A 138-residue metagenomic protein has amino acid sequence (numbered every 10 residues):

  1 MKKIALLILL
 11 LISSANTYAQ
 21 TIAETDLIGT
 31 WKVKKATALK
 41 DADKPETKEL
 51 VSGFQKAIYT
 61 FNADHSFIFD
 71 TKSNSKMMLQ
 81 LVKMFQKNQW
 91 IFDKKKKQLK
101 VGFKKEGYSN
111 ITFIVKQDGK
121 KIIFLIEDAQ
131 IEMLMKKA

Functional and structural regions predicted by a protein language model:
M1-T25: Bacterial Sec-dependent N-terminal signal peptides
Q20-K87, I91-A138: Lipid interaction determinants
